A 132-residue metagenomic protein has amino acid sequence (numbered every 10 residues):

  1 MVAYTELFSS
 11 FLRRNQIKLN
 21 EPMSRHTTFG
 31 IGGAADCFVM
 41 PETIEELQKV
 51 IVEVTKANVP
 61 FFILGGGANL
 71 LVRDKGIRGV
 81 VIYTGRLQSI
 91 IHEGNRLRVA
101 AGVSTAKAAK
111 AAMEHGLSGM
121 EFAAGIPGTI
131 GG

Functional and structural regions predicted by a protein language model:
V2-I130: Anion-binding (especially nucleotide phosphate/pyrophosphate-binding) glycine-rich loop and adjoining beta-alpha core
